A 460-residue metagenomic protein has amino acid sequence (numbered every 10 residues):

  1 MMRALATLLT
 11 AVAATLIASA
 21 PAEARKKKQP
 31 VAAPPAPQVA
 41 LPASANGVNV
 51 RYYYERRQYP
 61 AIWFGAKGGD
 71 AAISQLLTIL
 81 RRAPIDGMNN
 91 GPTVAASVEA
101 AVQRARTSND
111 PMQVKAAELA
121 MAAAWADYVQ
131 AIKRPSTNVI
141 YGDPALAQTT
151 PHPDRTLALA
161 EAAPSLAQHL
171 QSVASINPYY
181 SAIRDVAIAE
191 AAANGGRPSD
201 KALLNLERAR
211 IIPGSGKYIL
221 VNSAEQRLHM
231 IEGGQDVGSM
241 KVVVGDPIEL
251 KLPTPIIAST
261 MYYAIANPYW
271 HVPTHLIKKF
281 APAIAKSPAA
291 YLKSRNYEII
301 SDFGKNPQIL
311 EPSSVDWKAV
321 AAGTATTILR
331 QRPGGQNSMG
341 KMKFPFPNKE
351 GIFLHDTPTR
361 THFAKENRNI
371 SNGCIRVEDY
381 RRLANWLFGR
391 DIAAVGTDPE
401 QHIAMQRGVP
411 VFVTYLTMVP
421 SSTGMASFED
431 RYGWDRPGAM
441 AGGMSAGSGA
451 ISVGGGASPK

Functional and structural regions predicted by a protein language model:
M1-L9: Bacterial N-terminal signal peptides that target proteins for export
A11-A20: Hydrophobic h-region of N-terminal signal peptides that target proteins for export in Gram-negative bacteria
A20, R25-K27, V31-S44, E55 (+5 more regions): Well-ordered beta-sheet/strand-loop patches within structured domains
R25-L146: Cationic-aromatic interfacial patches
